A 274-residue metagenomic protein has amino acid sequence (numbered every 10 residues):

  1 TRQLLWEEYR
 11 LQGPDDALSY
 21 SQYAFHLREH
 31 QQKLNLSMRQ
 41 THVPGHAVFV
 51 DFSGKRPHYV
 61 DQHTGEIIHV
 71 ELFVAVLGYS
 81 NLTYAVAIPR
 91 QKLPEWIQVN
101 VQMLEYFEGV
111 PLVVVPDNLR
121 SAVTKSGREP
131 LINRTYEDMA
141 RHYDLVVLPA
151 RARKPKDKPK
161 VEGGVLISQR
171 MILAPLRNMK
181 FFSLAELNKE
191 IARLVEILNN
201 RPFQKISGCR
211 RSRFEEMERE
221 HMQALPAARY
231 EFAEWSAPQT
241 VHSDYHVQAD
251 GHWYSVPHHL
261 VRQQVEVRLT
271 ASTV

Functional and structural regions predicted by a protein language model:
T1-G164, R170-A174, N178-F182, Q248 (+2 more regions): Secondary-structure boundary/capping micro-motif
V165-A271: Active-site-proximal acidic segments at structured loop/helix or strand boundaries that coordinate catalytic metals
